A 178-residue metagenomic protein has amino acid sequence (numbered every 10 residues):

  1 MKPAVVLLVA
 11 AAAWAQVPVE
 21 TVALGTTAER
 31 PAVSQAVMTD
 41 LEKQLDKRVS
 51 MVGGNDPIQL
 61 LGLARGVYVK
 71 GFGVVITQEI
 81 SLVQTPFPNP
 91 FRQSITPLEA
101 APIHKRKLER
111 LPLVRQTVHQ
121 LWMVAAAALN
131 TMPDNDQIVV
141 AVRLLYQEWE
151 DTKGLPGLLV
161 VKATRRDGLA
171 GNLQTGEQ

Functional and structural regions predicted by a protein language model:
P3-A13: Sec-dependent N-terminal signal peptides
A12, L41-G53, V118-N130: Hydrophobic, Leu/Ile/Phe/Ala-enriched alpha-helical segments that form helix-helix packing faces
V17-A28, K43-Q59, D136, A141-Q178: Polybasic, proline/glycine-rich intrinsically disordered low-complexity segments
V17-E99, I103: N-terminal secretory signal peptides
V69-V75, P133-V139, P156: Extracytoplasmic
S94-A101, L108, Q147, A170-T175: Protein-protein interaction and targeting regions used for scaffolding, dimerization, and localization
L98-Q137: Mature extracytoplasmic domains of secretory-pathway proteins
